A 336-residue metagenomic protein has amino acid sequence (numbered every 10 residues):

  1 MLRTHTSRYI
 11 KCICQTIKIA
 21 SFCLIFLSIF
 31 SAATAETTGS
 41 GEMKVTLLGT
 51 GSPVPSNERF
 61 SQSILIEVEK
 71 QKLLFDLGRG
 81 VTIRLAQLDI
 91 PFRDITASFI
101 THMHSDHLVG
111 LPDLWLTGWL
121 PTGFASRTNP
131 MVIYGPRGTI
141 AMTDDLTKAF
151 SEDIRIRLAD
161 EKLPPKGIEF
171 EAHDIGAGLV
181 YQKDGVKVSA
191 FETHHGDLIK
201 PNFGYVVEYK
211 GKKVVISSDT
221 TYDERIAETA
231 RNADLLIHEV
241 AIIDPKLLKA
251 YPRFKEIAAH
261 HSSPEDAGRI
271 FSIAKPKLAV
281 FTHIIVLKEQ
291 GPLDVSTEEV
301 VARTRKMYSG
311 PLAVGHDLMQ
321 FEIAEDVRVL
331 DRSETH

Functional and structural regions predicted by a protein language model:
M1-Q15: N-terminal secretory signal peptides that target proteins for export/translocation
M1-R3, T117-P121, K148-I154, I242-L247 (+1 more regions): Short regulatory "switch" loops immediately downstream of catalytic or recognition motifs within protein catalytic
C12, T16-I19, T37: Intrinsic disorder/low-complexity segments enriched in polar/small residues
T16-I29: Bacterial N-terminal signal peptides
T34-V214, D294, E299-R328: Binuclear metal-dependent hydrolase catalytic cores
F203-G204, G211-V215, T221-M319: Cap/insert and terminal regions of metallo-dependent hydrolase folds
L330-H336: A polyampholytic, Gly/Pro-enriched intrinsically disordered region
